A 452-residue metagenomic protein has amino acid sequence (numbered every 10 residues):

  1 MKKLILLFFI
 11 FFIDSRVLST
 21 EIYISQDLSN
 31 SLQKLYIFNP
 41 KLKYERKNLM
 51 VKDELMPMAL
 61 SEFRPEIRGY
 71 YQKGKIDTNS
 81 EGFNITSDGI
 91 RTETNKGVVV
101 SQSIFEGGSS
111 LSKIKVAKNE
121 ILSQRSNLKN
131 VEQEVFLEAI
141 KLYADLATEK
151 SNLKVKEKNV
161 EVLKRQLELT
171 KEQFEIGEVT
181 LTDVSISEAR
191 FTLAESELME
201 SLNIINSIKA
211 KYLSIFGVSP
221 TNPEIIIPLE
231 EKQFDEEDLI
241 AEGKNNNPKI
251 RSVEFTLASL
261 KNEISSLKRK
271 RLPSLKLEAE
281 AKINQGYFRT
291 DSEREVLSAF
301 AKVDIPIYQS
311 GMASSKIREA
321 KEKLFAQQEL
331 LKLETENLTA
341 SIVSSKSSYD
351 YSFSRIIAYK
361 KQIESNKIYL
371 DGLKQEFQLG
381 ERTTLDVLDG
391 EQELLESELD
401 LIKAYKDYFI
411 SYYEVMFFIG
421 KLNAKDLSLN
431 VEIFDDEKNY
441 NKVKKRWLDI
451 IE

Functional and structural regions predicted by a protein language model:
L4-F12: Sec-dependent N-terminal signal peptides
L18-R68, S219-K261, I307, T335 (+2 more regions): Bacterial Sec-pathway N-terminal export signals of envelope proteins
T20-E21, Q26, N30, E132-N245 (+9 more regions): Periplasmic alpha-helical coiled-coil/stalk elements that build and connect Gram-negative outer-membrane
E21, L28-S29, K403-E452: Acidic, low-complexity, intrinsically disordered peripheral segments
L32, G97-V99, Y143, K276 (+2 more regions): Membrane-embedded beta-strand positions in outer-membrane beta-barrel channels/transporters
K43, E66-I90, S101-N130, R251 (+5 more regions): Small/polar (Gly/Ser/Thr/Ala-rich) solvent-exposed segments that form structured loops/beta-strands/short helices used
P57, V99, E263-S266, K302-D304: Outer-membrane beta-barrel architecture
E93-N95, K141, I186, S274 (+1 more regions): Transmembrane beta-barrel architecture of outer-membrane proteins
